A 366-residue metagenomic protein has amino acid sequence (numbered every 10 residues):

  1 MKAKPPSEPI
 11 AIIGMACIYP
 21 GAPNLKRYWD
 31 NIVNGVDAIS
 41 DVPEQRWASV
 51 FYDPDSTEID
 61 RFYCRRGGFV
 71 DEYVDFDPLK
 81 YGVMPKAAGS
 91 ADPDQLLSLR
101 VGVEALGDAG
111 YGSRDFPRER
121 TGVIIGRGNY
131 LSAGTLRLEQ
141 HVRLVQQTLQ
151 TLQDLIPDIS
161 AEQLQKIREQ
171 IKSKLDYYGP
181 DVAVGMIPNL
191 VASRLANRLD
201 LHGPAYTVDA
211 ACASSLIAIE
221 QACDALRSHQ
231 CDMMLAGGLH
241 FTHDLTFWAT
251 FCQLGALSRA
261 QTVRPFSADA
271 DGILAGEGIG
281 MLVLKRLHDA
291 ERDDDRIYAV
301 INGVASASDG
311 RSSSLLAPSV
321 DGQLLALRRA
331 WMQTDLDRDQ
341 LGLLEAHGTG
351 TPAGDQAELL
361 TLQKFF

Functional and structural regions predicted by a protein language model:
K2-F366: Condensing-enzyme catalytic core of the thiolase-fold
